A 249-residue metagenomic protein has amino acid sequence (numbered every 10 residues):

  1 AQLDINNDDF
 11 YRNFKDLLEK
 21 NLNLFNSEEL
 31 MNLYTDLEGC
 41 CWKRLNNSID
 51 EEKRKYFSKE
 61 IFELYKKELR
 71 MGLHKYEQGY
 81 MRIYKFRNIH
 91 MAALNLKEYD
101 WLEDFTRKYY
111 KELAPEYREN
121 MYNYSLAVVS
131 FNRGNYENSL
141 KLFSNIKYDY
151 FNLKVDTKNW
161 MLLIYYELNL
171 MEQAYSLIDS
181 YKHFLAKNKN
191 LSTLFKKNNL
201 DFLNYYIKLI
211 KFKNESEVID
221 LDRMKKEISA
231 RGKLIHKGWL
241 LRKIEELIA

Functional and structural regions predicted by a protein language model:
A1, D36-G39, Y84-N88, M121-V128 (+4 more regions): "A position-specific structural signal for the A-helix of alpha-solenoid helical repeats
A1-N47, I61-L64: Hydrophobic/aromatic interaction determinants used to assemble and anchor large protein complexes
D4-E19, E52-K67, A93-F105, F131-L140: Helix-turn-helix repeat elements of alpha-solenoid scaffolds
L18-L30, K66-G79, R107-Y117, S144-L153 (+2 more regions): Solenoid-like repeat scaffolds
E28-S48, E77-R87, P115-Y124, N152-T157: Generic helix N-cap/helix-start motif at coil->alpha-helix transitions
W42-N46, L94, F131, Y166 (+1 more regions): Specific register positions within alpha-helical solenoid repeats of the TPR/Sel1-like families, i.e., one
H90-K97, Y110-Y150, Y165, L185: Alpha-helical adaptor scaffolds
Y175-A249: C-terminal non-catalytic interaction modules
